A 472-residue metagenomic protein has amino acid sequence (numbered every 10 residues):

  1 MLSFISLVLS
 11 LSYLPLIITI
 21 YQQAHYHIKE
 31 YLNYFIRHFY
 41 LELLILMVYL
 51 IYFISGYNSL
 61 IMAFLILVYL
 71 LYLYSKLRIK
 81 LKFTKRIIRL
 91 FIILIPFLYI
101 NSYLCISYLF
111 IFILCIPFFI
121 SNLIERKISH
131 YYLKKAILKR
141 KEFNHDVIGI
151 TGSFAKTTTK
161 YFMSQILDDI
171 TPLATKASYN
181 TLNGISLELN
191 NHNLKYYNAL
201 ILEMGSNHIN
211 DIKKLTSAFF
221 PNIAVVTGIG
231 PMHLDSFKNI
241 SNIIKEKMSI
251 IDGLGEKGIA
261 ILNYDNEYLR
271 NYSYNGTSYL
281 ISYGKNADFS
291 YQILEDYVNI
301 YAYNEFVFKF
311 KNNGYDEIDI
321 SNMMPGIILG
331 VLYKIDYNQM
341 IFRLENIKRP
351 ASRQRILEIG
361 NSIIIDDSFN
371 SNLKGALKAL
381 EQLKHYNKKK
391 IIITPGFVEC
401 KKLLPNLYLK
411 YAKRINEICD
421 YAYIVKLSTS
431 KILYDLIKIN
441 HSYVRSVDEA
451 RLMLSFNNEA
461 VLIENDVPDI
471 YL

Functional and structural regions predicted by a protein language model:
M1-S102, Y108-E125, T277, V331-N338 (+1 more regions): ATP-dependent carboxylate-amine ligase
F39-A63, T84, L94-I100, I185-L187 (+5 more regions): Extended acidic/charged loop-beta regions that coordinate divalent cations and stabilize anionic phosphate/carboxylate
L114, A218-P231, R270-S273, F306-R349 (+2 more regions): A conserved, hydrophobic alpha-helical segment in the catalytic core of large ATP/adenylate-utilizing enzymes
F119-F143, I185: Membrane-proximal helical linkers
L133-N180, V467, L472: Walker A (P-loop) phosphate-binding motif
I150, E203, L215, T227 (+9 more regions): Residue-level signal for inorganic ion chemistry
T181, S186-N275, N313, I391-K410: Flexible active-site lid/hinge loop adjacent to a nucleotide/diphosphate and Mg2+-phosphate binding pocket
Y264-Y268, K285-D288, K426-K431, P468: Short, polar loop motifs at secondary-structure junctions
